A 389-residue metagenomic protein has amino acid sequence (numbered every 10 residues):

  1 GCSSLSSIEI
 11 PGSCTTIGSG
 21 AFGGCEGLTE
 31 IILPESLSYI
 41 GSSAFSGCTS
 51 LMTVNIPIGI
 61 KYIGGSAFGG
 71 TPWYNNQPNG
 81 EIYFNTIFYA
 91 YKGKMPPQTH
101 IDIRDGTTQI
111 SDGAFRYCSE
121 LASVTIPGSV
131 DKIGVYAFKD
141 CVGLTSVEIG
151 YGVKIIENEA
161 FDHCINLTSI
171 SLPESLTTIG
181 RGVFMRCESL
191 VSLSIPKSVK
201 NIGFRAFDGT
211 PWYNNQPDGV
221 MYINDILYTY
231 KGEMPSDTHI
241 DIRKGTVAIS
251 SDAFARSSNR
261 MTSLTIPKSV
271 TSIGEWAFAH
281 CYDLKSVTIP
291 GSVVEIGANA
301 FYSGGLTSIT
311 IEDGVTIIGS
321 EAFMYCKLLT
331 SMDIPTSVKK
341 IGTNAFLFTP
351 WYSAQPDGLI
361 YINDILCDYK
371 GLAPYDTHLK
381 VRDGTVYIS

Functional and structural regions predicted by a protein language model:
C2-T16, E26-Y39, T49-Y62, T71-I87 (+13 more regions): Structural signature of tandem-repeat unit edges
G18-G23, G41-A44, G65-G70, S111-A114 (+9 more regions): Consensus positions within tandem repeat domains that build extended binding/scaffold surfaces
L366-D368: Short linear proline/tyrosine/threonine-rich motifs used for host-factor recruitment and membrane trafficking/assembly
